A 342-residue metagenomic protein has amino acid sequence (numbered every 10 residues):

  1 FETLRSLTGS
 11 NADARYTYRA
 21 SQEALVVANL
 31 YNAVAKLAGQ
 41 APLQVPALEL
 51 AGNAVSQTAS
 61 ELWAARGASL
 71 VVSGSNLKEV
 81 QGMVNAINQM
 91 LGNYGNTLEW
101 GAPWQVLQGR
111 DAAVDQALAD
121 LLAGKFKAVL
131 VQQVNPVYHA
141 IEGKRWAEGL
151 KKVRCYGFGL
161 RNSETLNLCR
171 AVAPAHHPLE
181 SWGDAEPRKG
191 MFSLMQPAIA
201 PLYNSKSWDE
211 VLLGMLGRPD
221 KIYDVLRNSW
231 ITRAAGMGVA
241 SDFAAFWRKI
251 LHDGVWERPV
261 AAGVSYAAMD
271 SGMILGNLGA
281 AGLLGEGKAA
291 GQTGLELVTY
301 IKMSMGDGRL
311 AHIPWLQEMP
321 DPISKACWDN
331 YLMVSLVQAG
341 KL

Functional and structural regions predicted by a protein language model:
F1-N11, A102-L107, A113-L202, W230-L342: A cross-kingdom feature strongest in bacterial/archaeal respiratory oxidoreductases
F1-N76, A86, M90-N93, R218: Long, well-ordered, tryptophan-enriched scaffold segments
Y16-R19, N96-L98, V172-H177: Short hydrophobic/aromatic-enriched beta-strand-loop microsegments
Q22, V26, L30, A54 (+11 more regions): General structural feature for long, well-ordered alpha-helical segments within catalytic domains of soluble enzymes
S75-V80, N135-V137: Gly/Ser/Thr-rich loops at beta-strand to alpha-helix junctions that form or flank small-molecule/cofactor-binding
G82-A112: Anionic-ligand anchoring segments at beta-strand to alpha-helix junctions in alpha/beta enzyme folds, i.e., glycine
N88-T97, L150-C155, M215: Structural alpha-beta junctions
K206-R233: Non-catalytic, well-ordered alpha-helical segments in soluble enzyme domains
